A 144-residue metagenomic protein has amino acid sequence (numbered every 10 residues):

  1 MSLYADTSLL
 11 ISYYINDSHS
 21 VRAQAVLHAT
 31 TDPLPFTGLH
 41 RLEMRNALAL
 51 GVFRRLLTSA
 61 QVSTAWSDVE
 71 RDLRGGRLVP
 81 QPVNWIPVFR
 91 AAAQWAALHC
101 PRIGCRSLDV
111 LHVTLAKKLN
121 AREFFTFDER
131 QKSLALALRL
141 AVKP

Functional and structural regions predicted by a protein language model:
M1-E43, G51-T64, E129, L138 (+1 more regions): Short, well-structured N-terminal submotif of metal-dependent ribonuclease cores
D6, T31, A49, E70 (+1 more regions): Short, functionally important structural connectors and interaction interfaces within domains
S18, V52, L73, A96-H99 (+2 more regions): Short, well-ordered alpha-helical segments in soluble proteins
E43-N46, L115: Short amphipathic alpha-helical face segments that pack within enzyme cores and frequently flank/anchor catalytic
N46-A96: Active-site-proximal, substrate-binding regions of enzyme catalytic domains and RNA-binding/basic surfaces
G76-E129, S133: Active-site neighborhoods of divalent-metal-dependent phosphate/nucleic-acid chemistry enzymes
